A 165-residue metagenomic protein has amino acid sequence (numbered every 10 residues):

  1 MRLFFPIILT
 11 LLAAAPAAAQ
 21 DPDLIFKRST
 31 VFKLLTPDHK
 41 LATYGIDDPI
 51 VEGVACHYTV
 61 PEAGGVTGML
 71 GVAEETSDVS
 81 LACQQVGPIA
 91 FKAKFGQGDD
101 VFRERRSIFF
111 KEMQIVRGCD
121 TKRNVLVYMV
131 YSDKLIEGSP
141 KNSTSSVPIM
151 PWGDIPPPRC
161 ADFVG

Functional and structural regions predicted by a protein language model:
M1-F4: Positively charged n-region of N-terminal signal peptides that target proteins for export
P6-I8: Sec-dependent N-terminal signal peptides
A13-P16: N-terminal signal peptide c-region/cleavage motif recognized by signal peptidases
Q20-A82: N-terminal secretory signal peptides
L41-G45, C56, I115, V125-V130: Broad, structure-driven detector of short, well-ordered beta-strand segments within folded domains
P49, E62, G87-I89, R123 (+1 more regions): Residues that cap or initiate secondary-structure elements
A55-D120: Mature extracytoplasmic domains of secretory-pathway proteins
R123-G165: C-terminal partner/receptor-binding element of secreted or periplasmic proteins
